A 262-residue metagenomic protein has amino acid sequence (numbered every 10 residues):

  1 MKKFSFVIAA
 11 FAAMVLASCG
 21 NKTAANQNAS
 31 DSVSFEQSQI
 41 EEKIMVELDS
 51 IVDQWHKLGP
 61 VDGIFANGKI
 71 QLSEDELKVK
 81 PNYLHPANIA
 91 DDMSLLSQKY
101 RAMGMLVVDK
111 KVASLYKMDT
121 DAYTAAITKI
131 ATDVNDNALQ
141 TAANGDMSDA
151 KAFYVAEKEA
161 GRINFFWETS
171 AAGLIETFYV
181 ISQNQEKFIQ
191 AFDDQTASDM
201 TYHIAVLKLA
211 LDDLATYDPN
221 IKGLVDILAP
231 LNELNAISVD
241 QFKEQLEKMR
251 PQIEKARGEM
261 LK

Functional and structural regions predicted by a protein language model:
M1-I8: Bacterial N-terminal signal peptides that target proteins for export
V15-S18: C-terminal motif of bacterial Sec signal peptides marking the signal peptidase cleavage site
G20-K22: Bacterial signal peptide processing site
Q27-Q140: N-terminal Sec/ER secretory leader and immediately downstream segment of secreted/extracellular precursors
D109, K129, D149, G173-V180 (+3 more regions): Charged, amphipathic alpha-helical oligomerization/scaffolding segments
K110-M118, E157, I181-I189, L211-L214 (+2 more regions): Secondary-structure edge/capping motif, primarily at the C-terminal ends of alpha-helices and the immediately following
T141-A215: Extended amphipathic alpha-helical interaction segments
A210-K262: A cross-kingdom marker for long, charged
